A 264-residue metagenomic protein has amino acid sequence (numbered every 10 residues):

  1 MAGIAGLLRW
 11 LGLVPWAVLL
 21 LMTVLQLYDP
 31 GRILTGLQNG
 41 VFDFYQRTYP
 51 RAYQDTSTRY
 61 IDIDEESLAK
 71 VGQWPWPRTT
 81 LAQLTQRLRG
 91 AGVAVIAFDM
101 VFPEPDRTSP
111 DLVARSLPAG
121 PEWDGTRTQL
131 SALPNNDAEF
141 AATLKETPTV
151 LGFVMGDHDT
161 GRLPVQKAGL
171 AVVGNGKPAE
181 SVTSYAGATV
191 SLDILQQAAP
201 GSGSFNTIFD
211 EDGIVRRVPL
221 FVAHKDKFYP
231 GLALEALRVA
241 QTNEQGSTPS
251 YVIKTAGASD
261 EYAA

Functional and structural regions predicted by a protein language model:
A2-A264: Non-transmembrane functional regions of envelope-associated proteins
